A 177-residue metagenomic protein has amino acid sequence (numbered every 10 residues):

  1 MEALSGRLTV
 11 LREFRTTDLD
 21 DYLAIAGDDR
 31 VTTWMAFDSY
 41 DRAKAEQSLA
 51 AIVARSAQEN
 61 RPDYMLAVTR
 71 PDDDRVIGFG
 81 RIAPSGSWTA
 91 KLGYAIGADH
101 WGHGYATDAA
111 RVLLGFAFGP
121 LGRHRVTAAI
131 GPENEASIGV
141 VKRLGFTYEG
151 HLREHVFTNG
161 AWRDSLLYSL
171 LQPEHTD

Functional and structural regions predicted by a protein language model:
M1-R30, A67-D177: Acyl-donor (CoA/ACP) binding surface of acyl/acetyltransferases
F14, R42-A43, S56, H175: A short hydrophobic/aromatic micro-motif that marks alpha-helical segments and, especially, helix-coil
T17-L19, E59-P62: Short acidic-aromatic low-complexity motifs
A26, M35, S56-Q58: Hydrophobic residues in alpha-helical segments
R30-V53, Y64-L66: Conserved GNAT-fold acetyl-CoA-binding loop/helix
D38-D41, A57, I130, A161: Alpha-helix initiation/capping motif
I52-S56, H155: Short, P/G- and charge-enriched loop/turn segments at secondary-structure junctions
S56-R61, F146: Short loop/turn motifs at secondary-structure junctions and domain boundaries
